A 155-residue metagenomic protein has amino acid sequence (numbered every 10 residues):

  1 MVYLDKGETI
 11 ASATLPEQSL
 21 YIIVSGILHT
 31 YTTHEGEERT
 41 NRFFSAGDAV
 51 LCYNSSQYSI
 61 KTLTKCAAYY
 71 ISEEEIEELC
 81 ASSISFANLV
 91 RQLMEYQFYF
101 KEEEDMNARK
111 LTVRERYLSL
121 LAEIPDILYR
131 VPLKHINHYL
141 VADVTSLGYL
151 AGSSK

Functional and structural regions predicted by a protein language model:
M1-L15, T33-E37, F44-S45: Conserved short histidine dyad/triad with adjacent acidic residue
D5, V24-S25, S45, T64: A cytosolic small-molecule/anion-sensing beta-strand core signal
G7, Q18-T30: Glycine- and acidic-residue-biased ligand/ion/polar-headgroup-sensing regions
Y31, Y53, E78-L79, L120 (+1 more regions): Residues that scaffold the ATP/ADP-binding catalytic core of kinase and kinase-like folds
E35-E95: Cyclic-nucleotide recognition modules
F44, E103-R116: Short, Lys/Arg-enriched anionic-surface-contact patches
L111-K155: Phosphate-/nucleic-acid-contacting segments
